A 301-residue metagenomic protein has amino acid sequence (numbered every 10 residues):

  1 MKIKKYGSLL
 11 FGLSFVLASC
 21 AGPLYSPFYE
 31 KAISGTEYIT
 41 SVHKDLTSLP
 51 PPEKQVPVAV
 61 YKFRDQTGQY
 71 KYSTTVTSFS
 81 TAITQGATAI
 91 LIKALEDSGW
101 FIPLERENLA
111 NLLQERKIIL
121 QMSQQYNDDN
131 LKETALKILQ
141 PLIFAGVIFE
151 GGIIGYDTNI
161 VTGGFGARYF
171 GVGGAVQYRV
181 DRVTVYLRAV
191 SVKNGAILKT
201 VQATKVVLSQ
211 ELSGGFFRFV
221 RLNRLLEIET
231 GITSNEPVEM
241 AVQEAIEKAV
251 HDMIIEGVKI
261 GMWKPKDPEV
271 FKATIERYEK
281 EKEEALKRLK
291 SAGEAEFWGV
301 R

Functional and structural regions predicted by a protein language model:
M1-L10: Bacterial N-terminal signal peptides that target proteins for export
K2, S41-D45, E133-A135: Short alpha-helical segments and helix-capping/turn motifs at coil-helix boundaries
L17-S19: C-terminal motif of bacterial Sec signal peptides marking the signal peptidase cleavage site
A21-K54, D157, F165, V176-R301: C-terminal/domain-edge helix-coil "capping" segments
P57, Y61-N159, T184-Y186, V190-T200 (+1 more regions): N-terminal segment of the mature soluble domain
L136, G171-A175: Extracellular loop and loop/strand-boundary signature of outer-membrane beta-barrel proteins
I154-G171: Charged, amphipathic alpha-helical segments
